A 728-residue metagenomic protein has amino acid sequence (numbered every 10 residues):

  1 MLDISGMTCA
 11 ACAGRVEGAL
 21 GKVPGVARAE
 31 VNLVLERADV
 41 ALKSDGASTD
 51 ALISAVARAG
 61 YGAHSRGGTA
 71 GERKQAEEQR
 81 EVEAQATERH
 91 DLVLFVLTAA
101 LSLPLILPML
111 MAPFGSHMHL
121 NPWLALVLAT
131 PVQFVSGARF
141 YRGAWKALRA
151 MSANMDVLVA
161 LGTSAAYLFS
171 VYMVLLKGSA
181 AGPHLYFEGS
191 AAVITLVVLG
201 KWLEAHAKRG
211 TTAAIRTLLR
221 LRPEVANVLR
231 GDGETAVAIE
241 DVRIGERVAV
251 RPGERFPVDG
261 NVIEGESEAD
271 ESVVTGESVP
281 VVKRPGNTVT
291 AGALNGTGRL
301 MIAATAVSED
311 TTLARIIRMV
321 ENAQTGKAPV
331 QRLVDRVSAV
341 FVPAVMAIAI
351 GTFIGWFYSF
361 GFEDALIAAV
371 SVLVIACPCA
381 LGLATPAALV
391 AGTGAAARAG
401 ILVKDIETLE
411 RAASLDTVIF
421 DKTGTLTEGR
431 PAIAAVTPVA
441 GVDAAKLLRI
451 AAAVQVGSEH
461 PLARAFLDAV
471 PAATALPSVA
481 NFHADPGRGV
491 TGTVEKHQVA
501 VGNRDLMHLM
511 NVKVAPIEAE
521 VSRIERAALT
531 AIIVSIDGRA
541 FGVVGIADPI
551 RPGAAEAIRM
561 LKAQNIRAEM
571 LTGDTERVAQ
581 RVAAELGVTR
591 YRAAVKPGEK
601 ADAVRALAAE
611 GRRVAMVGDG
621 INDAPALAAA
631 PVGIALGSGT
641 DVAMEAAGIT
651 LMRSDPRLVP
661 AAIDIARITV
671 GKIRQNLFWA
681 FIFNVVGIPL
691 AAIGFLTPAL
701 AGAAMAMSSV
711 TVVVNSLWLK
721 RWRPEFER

Functional and structural regions predicted by a protein language model:
M1-P122, K208, T217, D232-A236 (+8 more regions): Flexible metal-binding regulatory segments at protein termini and peripheral loops
G14, E30, V40, V403 (+4 more regions): Conserved ATP-binding TGD loop and adjacent catalytic N/P-domain core of P-type ATPases
P24-K43, D50, F187, R216-D310 (+3 more regions): Conserved cytosolic catalytic loops of P-type ATPases
R89-V225, R336, P343-A344, V436: Transmembrane helix-loop-helix hairpins at the membrane interface
F114-H119, R149, L168, A395 (+5 more regions): Membrane-embedded alpha-helical bundles of multi-pass transporters
A191-P252, K283, Q331-L333, L402-V403 (+4 more regions): Juxtamembrane coupling segments of multi-pass membrane pumps/enzymes
V274, L333, I367, C377-V454 (+4 more regions): Conserved catalytic phosphorylation-site environment of P-type ATPases
I433, T437-I566, E576, V588-V604: P-type ATPase nucleotide-binding
